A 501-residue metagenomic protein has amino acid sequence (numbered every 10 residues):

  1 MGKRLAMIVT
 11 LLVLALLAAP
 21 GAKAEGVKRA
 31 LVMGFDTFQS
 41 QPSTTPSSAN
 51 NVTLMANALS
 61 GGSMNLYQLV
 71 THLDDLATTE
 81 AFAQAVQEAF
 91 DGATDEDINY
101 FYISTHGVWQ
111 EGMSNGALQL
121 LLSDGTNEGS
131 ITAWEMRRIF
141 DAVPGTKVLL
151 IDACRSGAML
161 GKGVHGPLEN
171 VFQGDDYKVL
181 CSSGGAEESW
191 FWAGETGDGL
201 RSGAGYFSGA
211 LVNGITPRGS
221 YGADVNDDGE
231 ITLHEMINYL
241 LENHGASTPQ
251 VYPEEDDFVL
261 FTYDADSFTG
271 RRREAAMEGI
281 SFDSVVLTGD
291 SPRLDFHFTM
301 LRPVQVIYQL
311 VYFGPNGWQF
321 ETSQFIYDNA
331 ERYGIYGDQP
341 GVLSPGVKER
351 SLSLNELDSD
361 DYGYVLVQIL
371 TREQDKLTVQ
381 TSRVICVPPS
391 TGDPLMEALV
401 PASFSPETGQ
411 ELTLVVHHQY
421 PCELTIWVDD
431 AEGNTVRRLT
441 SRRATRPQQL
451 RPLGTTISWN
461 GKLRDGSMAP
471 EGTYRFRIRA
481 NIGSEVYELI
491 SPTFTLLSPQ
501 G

Functional and structural regions predicted by a protein language model:
I8-L17: Bacterial N-terminal signal peptides
A24-S284, D295-H297, R302: Cysteine endopeptidase catalytic domains of the caspase/legumain-like
Y102, I307-V311, T425-D429: Beta-strand signatures of extracellular beta-sandwich domains
S114-G116, G129, G199, A223-L233 (+7 more regions): Acidic, glycine-anchored loop motifs typical of Ca2+
L294-M300, L412-H418, W459: Aromatic/hydrophobic beta-strand junction motif of beta-rich domains
E321-D358, T435-A469: Glycine-centered tight-turn motifs at strand-turn-strand junctions
K348, Y362-Q368, G472-I478: A short tyrosine-centered beta-strand micro-motif
I369-V415, R475-G501: C-terminal tail/sorting-segment detector
